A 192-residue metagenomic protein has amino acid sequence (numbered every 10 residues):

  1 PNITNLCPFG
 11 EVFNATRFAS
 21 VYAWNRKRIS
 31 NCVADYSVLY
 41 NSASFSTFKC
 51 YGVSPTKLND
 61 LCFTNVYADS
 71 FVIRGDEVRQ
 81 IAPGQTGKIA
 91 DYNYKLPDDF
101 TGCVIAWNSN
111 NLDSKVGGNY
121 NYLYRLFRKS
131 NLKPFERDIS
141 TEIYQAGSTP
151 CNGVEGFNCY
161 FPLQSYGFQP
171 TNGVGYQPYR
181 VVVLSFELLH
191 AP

Functional and structural regions predicted by a protein language model:
P1-I3, F13, F18, S37 (+4 more regions): Low-complexity, small-hydrophobic/phenylalanine-enriched stretches that adopt extended beta/coil conformations used
A19, D76, G87-L126: Beta-rich globular "head" domains
A19-V21, Y120-E136, V183-S185: Extended low-complexity, serine/threonine- and proline-enriched intrinsically disordered segments
T47-G52, C62-N65, G175-H190: Short, structured beta-strand segments at or near domain termini in extracellular proteins/domains
V78, E136-P150: Solvent-exposed serine/threonine-rich low-complexity stretches and specific carbohydrate-binding patches
I89-Y94, N158-Y166: Exposed aromatic-hydrophobic patches
